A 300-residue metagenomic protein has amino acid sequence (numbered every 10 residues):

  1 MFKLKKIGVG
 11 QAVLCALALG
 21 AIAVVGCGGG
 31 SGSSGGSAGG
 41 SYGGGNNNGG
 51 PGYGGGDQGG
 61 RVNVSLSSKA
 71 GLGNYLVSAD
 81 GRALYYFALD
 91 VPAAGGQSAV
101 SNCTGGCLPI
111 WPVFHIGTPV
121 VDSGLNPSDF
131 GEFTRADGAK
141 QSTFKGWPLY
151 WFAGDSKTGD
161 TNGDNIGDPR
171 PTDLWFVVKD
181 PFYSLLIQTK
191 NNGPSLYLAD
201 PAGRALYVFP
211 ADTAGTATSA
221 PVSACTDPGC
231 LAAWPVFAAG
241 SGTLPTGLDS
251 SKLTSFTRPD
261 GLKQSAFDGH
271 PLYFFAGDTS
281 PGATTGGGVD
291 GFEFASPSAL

Functional and structural regions predicted by a protein language model:
F2-C15: Bacterial N-terminal signal peptides that target proteins for export
G8, G29-L300: Compact beta-sheet-dominated domain cores in extracellular/mature segments
A23-G26: C-terminal motif of bacterial Sec signal peptides marking the signal peptidase cleavage site
